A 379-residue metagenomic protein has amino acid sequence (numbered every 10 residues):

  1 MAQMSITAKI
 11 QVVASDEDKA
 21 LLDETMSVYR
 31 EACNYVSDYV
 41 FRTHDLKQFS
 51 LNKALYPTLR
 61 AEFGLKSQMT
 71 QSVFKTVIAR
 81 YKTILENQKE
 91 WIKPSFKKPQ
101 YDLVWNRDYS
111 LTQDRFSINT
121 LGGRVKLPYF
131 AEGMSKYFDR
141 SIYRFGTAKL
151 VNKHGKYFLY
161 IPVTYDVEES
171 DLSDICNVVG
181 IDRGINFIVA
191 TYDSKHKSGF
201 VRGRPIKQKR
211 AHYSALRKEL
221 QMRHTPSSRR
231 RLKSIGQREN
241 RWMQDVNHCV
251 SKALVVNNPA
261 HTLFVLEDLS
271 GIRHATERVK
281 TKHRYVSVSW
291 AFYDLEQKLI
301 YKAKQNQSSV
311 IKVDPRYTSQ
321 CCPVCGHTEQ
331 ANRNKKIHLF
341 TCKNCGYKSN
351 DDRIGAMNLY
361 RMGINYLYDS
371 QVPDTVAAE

Functional and structural regions predicted by a protein language model:
M1-E379: Nucleic-acid substrate recognition interfaces
